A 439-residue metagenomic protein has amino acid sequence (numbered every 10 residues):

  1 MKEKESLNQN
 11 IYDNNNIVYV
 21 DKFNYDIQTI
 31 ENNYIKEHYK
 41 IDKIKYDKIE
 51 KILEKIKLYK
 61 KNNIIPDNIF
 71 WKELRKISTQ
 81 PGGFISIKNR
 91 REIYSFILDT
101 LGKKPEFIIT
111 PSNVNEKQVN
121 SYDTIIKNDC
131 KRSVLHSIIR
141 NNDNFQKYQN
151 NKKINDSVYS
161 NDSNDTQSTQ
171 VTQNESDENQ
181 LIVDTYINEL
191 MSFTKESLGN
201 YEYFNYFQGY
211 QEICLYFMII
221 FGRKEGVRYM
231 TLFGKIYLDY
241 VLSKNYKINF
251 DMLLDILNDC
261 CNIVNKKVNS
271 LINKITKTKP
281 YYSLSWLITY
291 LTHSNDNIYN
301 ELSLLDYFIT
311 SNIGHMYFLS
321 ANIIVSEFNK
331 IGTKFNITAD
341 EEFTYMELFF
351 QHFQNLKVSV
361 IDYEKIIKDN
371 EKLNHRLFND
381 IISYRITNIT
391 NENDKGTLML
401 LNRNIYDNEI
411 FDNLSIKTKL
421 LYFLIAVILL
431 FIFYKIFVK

Functional and structural regions predicted by a protein language model:
M1-T194, K395-K439: N-terminal transition regions in large eukaryotic proteins
R75, T79, Y94, L98 (+8 more regions): Amphipathic alpha-helical interaction motifs in eukaryotic regulatory proteins
K88-E92, L181, T185-E189, Q208-G209 (+4 more regions): Residues within HEAT/ARM-like alpha-solenoid scaffolds
P105-K152, T231-W286: Aromatic-anchored, charged helix-turn/loop surface patch used as a conserved interaction hotspot
N174-V183, T194-Y201, N265-K277, Y281-Y290 (+1 more regions): Active-site-adjacent structural elements in folded domains
Y203-I213: Conserved phosphate/anionic-ligand binding catalytic regions in large, soluble enzymes, centered on
V227-Y281, I313-D407: Extended, Lys/Glu/Leu-rich amphipathic alpha-helical scaffolds
Y282-T338, F423-V427: Long, repeat-rich segments with strong aromatic
